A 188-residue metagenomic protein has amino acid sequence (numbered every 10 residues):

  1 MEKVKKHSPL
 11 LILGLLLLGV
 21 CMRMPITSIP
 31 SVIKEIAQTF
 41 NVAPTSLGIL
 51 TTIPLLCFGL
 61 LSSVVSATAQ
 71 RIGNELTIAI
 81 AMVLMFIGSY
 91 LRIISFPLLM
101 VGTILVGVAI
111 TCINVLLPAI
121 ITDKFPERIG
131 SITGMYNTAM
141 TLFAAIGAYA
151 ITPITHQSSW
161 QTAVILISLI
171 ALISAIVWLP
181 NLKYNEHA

Functional and structural regions predicted by a protein language model:
L10-P44, S62-V65: Extracytoplasmic
R23, T27, G107-V115, A145: Small-residue-rich segments within alpha-helical transmembrane domains of MFS-like 12-TM solute carriers
T27, L55-S63, A144-A145: Residue-level signature of mid-helix packing/kink "hotspots" within the transmembrane helices of 12-pass Major
L60-P97: Conserved MFS/SLC helix-loop-helix module at the cytosolic interface between two early adjacent transmembrane helices
P97-L105: Paired small-residue
I104-T138: Cytoplasmic helix-loop-helix junction between adjacent transmembrane helices in 12-TM secondary transporters
M135-K183: Helix-loop-helix hairpin linking two adjacent transmembrane segments in secondary transporters
